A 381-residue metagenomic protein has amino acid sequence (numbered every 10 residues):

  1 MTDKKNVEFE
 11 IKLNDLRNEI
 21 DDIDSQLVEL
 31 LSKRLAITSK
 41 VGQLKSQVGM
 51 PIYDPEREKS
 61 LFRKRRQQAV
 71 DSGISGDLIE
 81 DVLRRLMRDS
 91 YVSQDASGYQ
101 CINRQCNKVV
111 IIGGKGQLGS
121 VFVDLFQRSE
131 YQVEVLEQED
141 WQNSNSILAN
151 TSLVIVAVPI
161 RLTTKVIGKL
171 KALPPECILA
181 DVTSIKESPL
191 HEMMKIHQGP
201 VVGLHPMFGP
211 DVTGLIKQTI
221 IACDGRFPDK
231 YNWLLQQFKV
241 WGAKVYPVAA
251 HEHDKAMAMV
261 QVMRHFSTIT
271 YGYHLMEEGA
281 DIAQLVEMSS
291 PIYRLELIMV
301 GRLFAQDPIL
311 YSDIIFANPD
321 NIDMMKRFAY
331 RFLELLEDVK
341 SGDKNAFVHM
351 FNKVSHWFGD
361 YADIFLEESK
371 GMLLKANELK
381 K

Functional and structural regions predicted by a protein language model:
T2-V110, D124: Extended, charge-rich alpha-helical interface modules
I111-I112, V156, A222: Hydrophobic Val/Ile/Leu positions in short beta-strands of Rossmann-like dinucleotide-binding domains
Q117-L118: Hydrophobic/small residue at the entry helix of a nucleotide-binding pocket
R128-Q132, P174-E176: Conserved S-adenosyl-L-methionine
V133-S146: Adenosine-cofactor binding site in Rossmann-like domains, unifying the SAM/SAH pocket of S-adenosylmethionine-dependent
N145-M193: Rossmann-fold NAD(P) dinucleotide-binding segment
K186-P189, M193-K244, V248, M257: Rossmann-fold dinucleotide-binding core
P247-K381: An accessory alpha-helical subdomain
